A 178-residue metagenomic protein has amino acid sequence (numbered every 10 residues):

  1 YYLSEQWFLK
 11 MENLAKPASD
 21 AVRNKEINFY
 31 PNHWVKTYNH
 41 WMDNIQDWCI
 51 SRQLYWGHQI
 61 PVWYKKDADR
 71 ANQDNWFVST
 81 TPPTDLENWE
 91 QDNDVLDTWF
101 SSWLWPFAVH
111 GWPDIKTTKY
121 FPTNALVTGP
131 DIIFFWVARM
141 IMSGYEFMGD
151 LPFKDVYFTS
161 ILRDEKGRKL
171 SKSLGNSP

Functional and structural regions predicted by a protein language model:
Y1-P178: Structured secondary-structure scaffolds
